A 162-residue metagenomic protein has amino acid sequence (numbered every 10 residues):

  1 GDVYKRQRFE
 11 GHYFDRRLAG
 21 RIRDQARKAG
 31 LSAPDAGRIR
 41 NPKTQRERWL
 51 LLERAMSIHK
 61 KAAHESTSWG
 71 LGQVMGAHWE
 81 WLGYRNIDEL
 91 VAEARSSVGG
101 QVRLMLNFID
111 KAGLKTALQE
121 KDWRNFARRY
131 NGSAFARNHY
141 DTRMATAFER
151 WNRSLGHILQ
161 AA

Functional and structural regions predicted by a protein language model:
G1-Y4: Short, small-residue-biased leader/transition segments that mark boundaries at the very start of proteins
F9-D15: Short, glycine-/small- and polar/acidic-enriched structural segments that line small-molecule recognition paths
L18-K121, N125, G132-R153: Alpha-helical segment that forms one wall of the substrate-binding/catalytic cleft in peptidoglycan-active domains
I158-A162: N-terminal secretory targeting signals
